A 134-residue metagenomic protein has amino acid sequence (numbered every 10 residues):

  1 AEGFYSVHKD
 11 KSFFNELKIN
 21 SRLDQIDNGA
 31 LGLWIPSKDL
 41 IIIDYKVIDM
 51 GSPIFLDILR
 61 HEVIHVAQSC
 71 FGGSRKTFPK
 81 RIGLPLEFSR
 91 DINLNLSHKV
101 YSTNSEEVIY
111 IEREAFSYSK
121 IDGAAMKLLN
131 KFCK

Functional and structural regions predicted by a protein language model:
A1-F13, Y45-M50, V63: Long, contiguous secondary-structure blocks with strong helical propensity
Y5-G29, F78-K134: Metalloprotease/metallohydrolase-associated module, dominated by Zn2+-dependent proteases
K11-N15, L33-I35, H61: A generic structural signal for short, solvent-exposed coil/turn residues that cap or connect secondary-structure
N20-D57, S69-C70: Active-site scaffold of zinc-dependent metalloenzymes
S37-D39, E62, I111: Residues that flank catalytic or metal-binding motifs in active/ligand-binding sites
V47-M50, H65, G73, D122: Solvent-exposed loop/turn segments at secondary-structure junctions within structured extracellular/periplasmic domains
L56, R60, I64, F116-K120: Non-transmembrane alpha-helical segments in soluble domains of secreted/periplasmic/extracellular proteins
V63-K80: Catalytic Zn2+-binding segment of zinc metalloproteases
